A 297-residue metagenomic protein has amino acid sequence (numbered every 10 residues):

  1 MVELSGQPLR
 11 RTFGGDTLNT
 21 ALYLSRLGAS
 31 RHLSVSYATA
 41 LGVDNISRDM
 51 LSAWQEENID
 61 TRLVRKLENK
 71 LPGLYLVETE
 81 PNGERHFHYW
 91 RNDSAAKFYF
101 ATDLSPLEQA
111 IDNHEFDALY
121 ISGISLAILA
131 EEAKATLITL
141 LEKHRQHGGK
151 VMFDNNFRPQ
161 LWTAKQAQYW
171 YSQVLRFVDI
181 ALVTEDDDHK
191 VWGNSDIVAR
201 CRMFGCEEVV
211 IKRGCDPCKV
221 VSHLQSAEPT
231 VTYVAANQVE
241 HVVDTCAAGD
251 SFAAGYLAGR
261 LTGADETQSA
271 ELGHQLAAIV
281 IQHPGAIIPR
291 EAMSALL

Functional and structural regions predicted by a protein language model:
M1, L27, E57, K143-H147 (+5 more regions): Change "in soluble alpha/beta enzymes" to "in soluble alpha/beta proteins
M1-D60: Glycine-rich phosphate/adenosyl-contacting loop at the front of the ribokinase-like
V2, V43, F157, D187 (+3 more regions): Short, glycine/acidic-enriched loop or turn micro-motifs at the edges of active sites
L24, T184, G249: Short, conserved phosphate/pyrophosphate- and ester-handling motifs at nucleotide-, phospho-/glycolipid
A40-G42, R62-K70, V209-K212, A235: Beta-strand->loop->alpha-helix junctions that form or flank phosphate-binding loops in nucleotide-handling enzymes
R48-D93: Extended, non-globular alpha-helical segments
Q55, E80-V231, A295: Ribokinase/PfkB-type carbohydrate-kinase core domain
K143, G193-L297: Conserved phosphate-binding/catalytic region of the ribokinase-like
